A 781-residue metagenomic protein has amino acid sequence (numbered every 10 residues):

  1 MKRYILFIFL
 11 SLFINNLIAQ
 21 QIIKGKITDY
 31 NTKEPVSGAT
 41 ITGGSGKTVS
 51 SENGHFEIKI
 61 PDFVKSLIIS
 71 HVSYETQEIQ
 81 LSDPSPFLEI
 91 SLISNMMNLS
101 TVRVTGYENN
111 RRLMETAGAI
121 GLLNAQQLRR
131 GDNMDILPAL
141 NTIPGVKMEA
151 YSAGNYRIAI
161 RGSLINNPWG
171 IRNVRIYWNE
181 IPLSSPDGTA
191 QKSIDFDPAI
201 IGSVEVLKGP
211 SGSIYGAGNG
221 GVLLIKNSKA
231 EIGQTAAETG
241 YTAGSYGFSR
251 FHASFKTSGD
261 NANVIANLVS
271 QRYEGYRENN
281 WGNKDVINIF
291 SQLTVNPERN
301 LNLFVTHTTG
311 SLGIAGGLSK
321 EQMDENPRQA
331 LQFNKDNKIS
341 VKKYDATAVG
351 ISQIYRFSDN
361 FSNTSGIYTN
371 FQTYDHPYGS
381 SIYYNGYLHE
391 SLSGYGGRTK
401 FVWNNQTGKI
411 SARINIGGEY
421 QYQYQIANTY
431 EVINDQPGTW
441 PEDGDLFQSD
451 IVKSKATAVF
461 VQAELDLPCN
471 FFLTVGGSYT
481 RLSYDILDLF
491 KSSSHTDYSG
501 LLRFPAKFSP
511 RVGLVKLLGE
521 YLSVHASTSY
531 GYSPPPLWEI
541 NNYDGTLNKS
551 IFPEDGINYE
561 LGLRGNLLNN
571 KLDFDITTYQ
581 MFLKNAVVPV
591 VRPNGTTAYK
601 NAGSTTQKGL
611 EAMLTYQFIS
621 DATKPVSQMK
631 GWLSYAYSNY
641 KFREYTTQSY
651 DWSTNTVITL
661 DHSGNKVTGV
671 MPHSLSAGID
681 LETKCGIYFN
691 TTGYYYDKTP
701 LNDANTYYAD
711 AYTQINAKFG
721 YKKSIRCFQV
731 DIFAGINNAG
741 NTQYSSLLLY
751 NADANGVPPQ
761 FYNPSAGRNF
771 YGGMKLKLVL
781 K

Functional and structural regions predicted by a protein language model:
Y4, Y532, M629, Y695-P700 (+1 more regions): C-terminal beta-signal and adjacent terminal beta-strands/loops of Gram-negative outer-membrane beta-barrel proteins
T28, T32, T40-T42, S70-Y74 (+2 more regions): Short, acidic, small-residue-rich periplasmic hinge/interaction motif at the N-terminus of Gram-negative outer-membrane
K59, I181-K208: Short acidic/polar hinge/loop motifs at secondary-structure boundaries that mediate gating or recognition
P86-S91, I136-A139, R157-A159, V174-N179 (+4 more regions): N-terminal periplasmic accessory domains that precede and gate Gram-negative outer-membrane beta-barrel machines
E238, A243-R272, R277-A315, V341-R356 (+2 more regions): Transmembrane beta-barrel wall of Gram-negative outer-membrane proteins
T294-T308, K342-K491, L614, Q628-W632: Face-selective signature of the C-terminal outer-membrane beta-barrel domain
S352-R356, S362-H376, L517-S529, P553-Q617 (+5 more regions): Membrane-embedded beta-barrel scaffold of Gram-negative outer-membrane proteins
F401, K571, T578-F582, K600-T699 (+1 more regions): Gram-negative outer-membrane beta-barrel transporters
